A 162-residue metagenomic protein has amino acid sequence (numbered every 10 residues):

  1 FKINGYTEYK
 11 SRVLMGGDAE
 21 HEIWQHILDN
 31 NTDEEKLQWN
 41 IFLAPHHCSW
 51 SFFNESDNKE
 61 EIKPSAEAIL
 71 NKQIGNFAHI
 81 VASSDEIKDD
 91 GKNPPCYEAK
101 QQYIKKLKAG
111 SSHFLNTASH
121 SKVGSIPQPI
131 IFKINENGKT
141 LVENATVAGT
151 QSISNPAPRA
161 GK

Functional and structural regions predicted by a protein language model:
F1-I41, F52, S121-K162: Core dinuclear metal-dependent hydrolase active-site scaffold
D18, H47, I80: Divalent metal-coordination and catalytic microenvironments
E20-H21, C48-S49, E86-K88: Short, glycine-/Ser/Thr-/acidic-enriched flexible segments
W24-L28, F53-S56, D90-Y97: A short acidic (Asp/Glu
I27-N31, E60-I69: Alpha-helical scaffolding within the catalytic cores of extracellular/periplasmic polymer-degrading hydrolases
F42-H46: Metallo-beta-lactamase
C48-P64: Acidic/histidine-rich helix-loop elements that form or flank divalent-metal/phosphate-binding sites at the catalytic
P64-K162: Binuclear metal-ion centers of metallo-dependent hydrolases, dominated by the metallo-beta-lactamase
